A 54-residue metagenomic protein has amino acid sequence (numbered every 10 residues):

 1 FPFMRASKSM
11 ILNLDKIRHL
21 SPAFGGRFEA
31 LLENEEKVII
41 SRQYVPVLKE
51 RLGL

Functional and structural regions predicted by a protein language model:
F1-L54: Basic, polyanion-interacting recognition surfaces, primarily in bacterial LytTR/OmpR-type DNA-binding effector domains
